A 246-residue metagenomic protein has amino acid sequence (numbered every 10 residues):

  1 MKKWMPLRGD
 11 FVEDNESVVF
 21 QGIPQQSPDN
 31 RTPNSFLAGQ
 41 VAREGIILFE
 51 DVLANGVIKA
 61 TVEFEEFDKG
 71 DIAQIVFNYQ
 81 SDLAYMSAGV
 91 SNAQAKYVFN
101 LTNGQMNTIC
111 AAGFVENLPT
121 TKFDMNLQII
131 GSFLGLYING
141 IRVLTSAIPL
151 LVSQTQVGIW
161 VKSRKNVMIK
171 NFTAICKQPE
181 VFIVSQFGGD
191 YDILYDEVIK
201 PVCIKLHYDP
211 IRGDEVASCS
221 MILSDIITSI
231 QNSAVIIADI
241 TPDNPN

Functional and structural regions predicted by a protein language model:
M1-N30: Extracellular glycan-recognition surfaces and repeat-rich motifs
I23-N103, C176-Q178: Secretory/extracellular carbohydrate-interaction modules and structurally similar beta-sandwich "look-alikes"
A60, T121-I138: Short tryptophan-centered beta-strand motifs in secreted/extracellular beta-sheet-rich domains of glycan-recognition
T102-D124: Short, aromatic/His-centered strand-loop micro-motif at the edge of beta-sheets
S146-V167: Flexible glycan-contacting loops in extracellular carbohydrate-active proteins
V198-I211: Short helix-loop-beta junction
D214-N246: TIR-domain catalytic/interaction hotspot
